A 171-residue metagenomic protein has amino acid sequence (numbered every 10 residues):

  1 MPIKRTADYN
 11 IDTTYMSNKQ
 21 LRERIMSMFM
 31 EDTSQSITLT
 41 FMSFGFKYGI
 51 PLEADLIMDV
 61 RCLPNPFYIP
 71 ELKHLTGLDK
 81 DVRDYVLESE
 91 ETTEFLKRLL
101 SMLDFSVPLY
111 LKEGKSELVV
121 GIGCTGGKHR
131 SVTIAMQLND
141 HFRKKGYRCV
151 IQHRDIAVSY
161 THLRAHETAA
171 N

Functional and structural regions predicted by a protein language model:
M1-L118, A157-S159: C-terminal accessory "lid"/substrate-recognition subdomains
M42, G121-G123, Q152: Solvent-exposed beta-strand sheet faces enriched in polar/charged residues
K97-D104, V132-M136, D140: A generic structural signal for well-ordered alpha-helical surface patches
E117-N139: Catalytic cysteine-centered active loop of the rhodanese-like fold, especially the PTP/DSP P-loop
D140-R148: Post-Walker A helix-loop "phosphate-sensing" segment adjacent to the P-loop in P-loop NTPases
Y147-I156: Short beta-strand-centered segment that lines the nucleotide-binding/catalytic pocket of NTP-utilizing
T161-T168: Conserved small/polar residues in nucleotide/adenosyl-binding loops
